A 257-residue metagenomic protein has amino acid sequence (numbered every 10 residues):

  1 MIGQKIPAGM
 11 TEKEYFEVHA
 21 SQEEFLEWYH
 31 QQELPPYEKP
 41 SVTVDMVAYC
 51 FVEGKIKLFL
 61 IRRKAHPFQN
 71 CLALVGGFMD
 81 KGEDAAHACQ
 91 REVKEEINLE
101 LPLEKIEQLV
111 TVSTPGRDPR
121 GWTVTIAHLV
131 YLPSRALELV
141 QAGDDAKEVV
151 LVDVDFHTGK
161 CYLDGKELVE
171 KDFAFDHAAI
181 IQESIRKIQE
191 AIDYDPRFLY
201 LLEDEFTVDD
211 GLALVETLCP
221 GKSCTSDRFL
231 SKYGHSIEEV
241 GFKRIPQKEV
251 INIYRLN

Functional and structural regions predicted by a protein language model:
M1-L168, F173, A178-N257: N-terminal leader/linker segments that precede catalytic domains of diphosphate-processing enzymes
